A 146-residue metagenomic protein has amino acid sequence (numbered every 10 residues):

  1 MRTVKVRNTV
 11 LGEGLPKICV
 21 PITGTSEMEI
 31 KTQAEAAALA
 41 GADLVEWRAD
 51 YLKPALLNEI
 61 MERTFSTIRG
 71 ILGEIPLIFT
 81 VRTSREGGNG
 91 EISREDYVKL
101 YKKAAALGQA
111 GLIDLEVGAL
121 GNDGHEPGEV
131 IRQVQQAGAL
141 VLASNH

Functional and structural regions predicted by a protein language model:
M1-T32: N-terminal amphipathic alpha-helix/helix-capping segment at the start of soluble metabolic enzymes
R7, L52-I68, V117-Q135: Active-site-adjacent beta->alpha loops and helix N-cap segments on the catalytic face of soluble alpha/beta enzymes
G14-I18, G41-D43, G73-L77, Q109-G111 (+1 more regions): Short, well-ordered coil/turn segments that N-cap beta-strands
G14-T25, T83-E91, A139-H146: Acidic/glycine-enriched edge-of-secondary-structure segments
T23, L44-P54, S93, Y97 (+2 more regions): Catalytic beta/alpha-barrel core
G24, K31-A37, A42-L72: Extreme N-terminal leader/targeting regions
E59-T67, I71-Q109: N-terminal active-site wall of soluble small-molecule enzyme domains
